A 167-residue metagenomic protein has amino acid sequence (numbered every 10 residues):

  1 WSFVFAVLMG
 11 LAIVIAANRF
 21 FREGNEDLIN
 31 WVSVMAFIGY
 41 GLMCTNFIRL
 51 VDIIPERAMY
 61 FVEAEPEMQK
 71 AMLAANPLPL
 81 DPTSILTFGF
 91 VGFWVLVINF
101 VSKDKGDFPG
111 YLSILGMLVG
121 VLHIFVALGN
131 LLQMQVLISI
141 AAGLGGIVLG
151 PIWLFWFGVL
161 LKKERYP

Functional and structural regions predicted by a protein language model:
W1-P167: Hydrophobic, aromatic-enriched alpha-helical segments typical of multi-pass transmembrane helices
